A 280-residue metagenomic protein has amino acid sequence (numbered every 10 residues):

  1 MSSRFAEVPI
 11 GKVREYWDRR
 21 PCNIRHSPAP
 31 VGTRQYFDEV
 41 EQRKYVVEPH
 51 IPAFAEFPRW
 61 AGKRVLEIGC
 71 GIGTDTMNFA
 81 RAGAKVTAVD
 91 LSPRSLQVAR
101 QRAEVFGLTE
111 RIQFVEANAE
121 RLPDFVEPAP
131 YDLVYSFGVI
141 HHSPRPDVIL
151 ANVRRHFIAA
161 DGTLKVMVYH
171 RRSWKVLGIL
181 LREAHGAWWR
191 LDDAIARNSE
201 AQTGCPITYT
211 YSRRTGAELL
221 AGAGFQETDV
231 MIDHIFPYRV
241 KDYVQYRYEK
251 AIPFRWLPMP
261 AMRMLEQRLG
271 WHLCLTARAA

Functional and structural regions predicted by a protein language model:
M1-E39: N-terminal, positively charged/glycine-rich alpha-helical extensions of SAM-dependent methyltransferases
V31-K63: Conserved alpha-helix/loop element of class I SAM-dependent methyltransferases that forms part of the SAM/SAH-binding
K63-I68, I72-L122: Class I SAM-dependent methyltransferase SAM/SAH-binding core
P123-L133: A short acidic, Gly/Pro-enriched loop at the edge of an enzyme's catalytic core that lines a small-molecule cofactor
D132-P146: A short SAM/SAH-binding and catalytic strip from SAM-dependent methyltransferases
D147-T163: A short glycine-rich, Lys/Arg-flanked "PGG" loop and its adjoining helix->strand segment in the class I
T163-D192: Conserved class I S-adenosyl-L-methionine
L181-G186, R190-A201, T208, R213-G222 (+1 more regions): A C-terminal cap/extension of S-adenosyl-L-methionine-dependent methyltransferases that defines the acceptor-substrate
